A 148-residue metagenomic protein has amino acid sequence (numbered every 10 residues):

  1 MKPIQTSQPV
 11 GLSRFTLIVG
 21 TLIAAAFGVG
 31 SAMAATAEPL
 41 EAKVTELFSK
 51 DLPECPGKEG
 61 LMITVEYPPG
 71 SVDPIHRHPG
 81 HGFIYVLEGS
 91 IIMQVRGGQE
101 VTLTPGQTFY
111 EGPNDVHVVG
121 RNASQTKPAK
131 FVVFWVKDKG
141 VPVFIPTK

Functional and structural regions predicted by a protein language model:
K2-L61, P128, P142-K148: A short, N-terminal "cap"/entry segment at the start of jelly-roll beta-barrel domains of the cupin/DSBH fold
K50, P69, I92, T108 (+2 more regions): Extracytoplasmic low-complexity repetitive segments enriched in small/polar residues
K58, G70-Y85: A short beta-loop-beta micro-motif enriched in histidine and acidic residues
M62-E66: Short proline/glycine- and basic residue-enriched helix-capping loop/turn segments at helix->loop/beta transitions
Y67, G97-N114: Short acidic-glycine-tyrosine-enriched beta hairpin
V72-P74, I92, F109, P113-N122 (+1 more regions): Histidine-centered metal-chelating micro-motifs
H78-G97, Q107: Glycine- and acidic-residue-biased ligand/ion/polar-headgroup-sensing regions
E100, N114-V141: Ligand-binding loop in jelly-roll beta-barrel domains
